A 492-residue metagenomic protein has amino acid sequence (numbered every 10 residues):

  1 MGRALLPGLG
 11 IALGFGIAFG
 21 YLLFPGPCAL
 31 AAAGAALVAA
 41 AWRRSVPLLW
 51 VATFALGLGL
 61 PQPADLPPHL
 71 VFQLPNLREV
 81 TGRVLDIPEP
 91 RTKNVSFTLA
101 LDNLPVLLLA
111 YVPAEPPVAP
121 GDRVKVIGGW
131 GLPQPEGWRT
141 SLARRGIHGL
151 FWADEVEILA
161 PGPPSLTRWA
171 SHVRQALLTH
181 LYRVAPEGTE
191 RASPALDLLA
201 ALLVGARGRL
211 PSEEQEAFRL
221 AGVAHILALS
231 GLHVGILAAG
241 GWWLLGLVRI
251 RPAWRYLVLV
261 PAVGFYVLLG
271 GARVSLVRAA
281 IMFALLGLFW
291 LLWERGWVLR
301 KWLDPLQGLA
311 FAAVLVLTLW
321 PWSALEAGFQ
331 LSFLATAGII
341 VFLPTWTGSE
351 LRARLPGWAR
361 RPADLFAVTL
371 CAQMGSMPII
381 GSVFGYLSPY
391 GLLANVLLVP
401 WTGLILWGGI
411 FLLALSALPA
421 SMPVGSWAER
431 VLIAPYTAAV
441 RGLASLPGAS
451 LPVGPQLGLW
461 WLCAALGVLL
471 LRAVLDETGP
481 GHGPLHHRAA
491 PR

Functional and structural regions predicted by a protein language model:
M1-V71, L150, S165, R278 (+1 more regions): N-terminal leader/targeting segments
G2-A41, F329, F333, G425 (+2 more regions): Membrane-embedded alpha-helical segments of integral membrane proteins
A4, G8, G20, S45-W50 (+4 more regions): Hydrophobic alpha-helical transmembrane segments in multi-pass membrane proteins
G16, G82, G128, L202 (+6 more regions): Divalent metal-coordination and catalytic microenvironments
W50-H225: Membrane-interface helix/helix-cap signal primarily in integral membrane proteins
F151, L159-W169, Q175, L220 (+2 more regions): Membrane-interface amphipathic/re-entrant loop segments adjacent to transmembrane helices in multi-pass membrane
T179, A201, E216, G246 (+6 more regions): Short amphipathic alpha-helical coupling elements at transmembrane boundaries
R191-P194, P211, R251-V258, W401: Membrane-interfacial loop-to-helix junctions in multi-pass transporters
